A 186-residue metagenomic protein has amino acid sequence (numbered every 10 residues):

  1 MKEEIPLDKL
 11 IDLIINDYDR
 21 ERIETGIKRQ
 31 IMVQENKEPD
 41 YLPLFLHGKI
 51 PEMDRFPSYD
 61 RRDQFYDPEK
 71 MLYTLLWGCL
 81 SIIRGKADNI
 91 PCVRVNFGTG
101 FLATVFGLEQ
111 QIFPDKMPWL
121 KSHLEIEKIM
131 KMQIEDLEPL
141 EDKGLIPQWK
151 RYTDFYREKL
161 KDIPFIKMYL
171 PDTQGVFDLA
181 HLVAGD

Functional and structural regions predicted by a protein language model:
M1-D186: Catalytic cores of TIM-barrel enzymes
